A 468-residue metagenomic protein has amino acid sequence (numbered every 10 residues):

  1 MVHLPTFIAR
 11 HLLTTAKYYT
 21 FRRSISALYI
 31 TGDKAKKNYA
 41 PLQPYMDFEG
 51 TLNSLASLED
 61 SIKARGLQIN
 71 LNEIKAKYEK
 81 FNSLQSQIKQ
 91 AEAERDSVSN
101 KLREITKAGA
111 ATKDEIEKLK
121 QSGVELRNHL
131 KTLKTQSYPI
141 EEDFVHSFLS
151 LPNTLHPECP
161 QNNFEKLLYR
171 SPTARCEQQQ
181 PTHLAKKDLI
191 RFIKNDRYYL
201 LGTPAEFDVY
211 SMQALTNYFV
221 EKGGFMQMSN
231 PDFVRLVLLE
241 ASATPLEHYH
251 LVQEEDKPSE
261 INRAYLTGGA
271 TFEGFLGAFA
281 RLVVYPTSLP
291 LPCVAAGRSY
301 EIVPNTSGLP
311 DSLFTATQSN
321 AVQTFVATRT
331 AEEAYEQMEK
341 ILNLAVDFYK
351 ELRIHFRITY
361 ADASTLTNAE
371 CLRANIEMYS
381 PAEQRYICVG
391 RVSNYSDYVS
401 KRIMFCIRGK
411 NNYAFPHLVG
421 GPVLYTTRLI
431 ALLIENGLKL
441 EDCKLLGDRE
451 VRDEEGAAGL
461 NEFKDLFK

Functional and structural regions predicted by a protein language model:
M1-H3, F467-K468: A positional/structural detector of protein chain ends, strongest at the extreme C-terminus and weakly at the extreme
V2-H3, F7, H11-L13, Y18-R170: N-terminal alpha-helical targeting/anchoring segments
Q68, S83, R170-K468: TRNA-recognition modules of translation machinery and tRNA-sensing kinases, especially anticodon-binding
